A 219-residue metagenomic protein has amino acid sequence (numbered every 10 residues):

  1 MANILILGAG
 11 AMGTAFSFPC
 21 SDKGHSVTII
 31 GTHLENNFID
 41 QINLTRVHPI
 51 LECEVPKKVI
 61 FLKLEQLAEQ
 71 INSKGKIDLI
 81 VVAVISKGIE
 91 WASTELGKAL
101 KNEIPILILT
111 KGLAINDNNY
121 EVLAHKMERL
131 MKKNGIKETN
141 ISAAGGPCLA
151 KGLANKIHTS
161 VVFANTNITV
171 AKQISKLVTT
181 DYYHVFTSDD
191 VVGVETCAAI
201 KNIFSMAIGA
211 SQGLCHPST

Functional and structural regions predicted by a protein language model:
M1-E54, V59-Q66, N116: NAD(P)+-binding Rossmann beta1-loop-alpha1 motif at the extreme N-terminus of oxidoreductases
A9, G13, E35, I89 (+6 more regions): Generic structural signal for well-ordered, non-membrane alpha-helical segments in soluble metabolic enzymes
A11, C20-S21, R46, I50 (+7 more regions): Structural signal for hydrophobic packing residues in well-ordered secondary-structure cores of soluble enzyme domains
H33, A83-V84, N165: Conserved residues at beta->alpha junctions
F61-L62, Q66, K74-I157, I174: Rossmann-like NAD(P)(H) cofactor-binding subdomain of soluble oxidoreductases
A99, L130-N140, H158-T219: Internal alpha-helical scaffold of NAD(P)-dependent oxidoreductase catalytic cores
